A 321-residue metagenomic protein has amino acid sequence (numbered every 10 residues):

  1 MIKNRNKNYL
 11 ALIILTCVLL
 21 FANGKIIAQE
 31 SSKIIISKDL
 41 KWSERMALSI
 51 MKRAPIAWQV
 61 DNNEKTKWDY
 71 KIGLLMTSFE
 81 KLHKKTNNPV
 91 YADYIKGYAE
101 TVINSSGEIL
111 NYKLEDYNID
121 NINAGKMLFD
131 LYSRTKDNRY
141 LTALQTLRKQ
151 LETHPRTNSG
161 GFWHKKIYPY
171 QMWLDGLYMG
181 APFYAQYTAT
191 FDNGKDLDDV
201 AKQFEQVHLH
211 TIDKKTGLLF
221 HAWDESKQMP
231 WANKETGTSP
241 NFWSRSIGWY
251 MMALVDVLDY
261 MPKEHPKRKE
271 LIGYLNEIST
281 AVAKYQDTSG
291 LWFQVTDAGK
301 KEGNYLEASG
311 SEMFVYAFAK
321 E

Functional and structural regions predicted by a protein language model:
M1-S31: Bacterial Sec-dependent N-terminal signal peptides
Q29-E321: Glycan-recognition and catalytic cores of secretory/periplasmic carbohydrate-active enzymes
